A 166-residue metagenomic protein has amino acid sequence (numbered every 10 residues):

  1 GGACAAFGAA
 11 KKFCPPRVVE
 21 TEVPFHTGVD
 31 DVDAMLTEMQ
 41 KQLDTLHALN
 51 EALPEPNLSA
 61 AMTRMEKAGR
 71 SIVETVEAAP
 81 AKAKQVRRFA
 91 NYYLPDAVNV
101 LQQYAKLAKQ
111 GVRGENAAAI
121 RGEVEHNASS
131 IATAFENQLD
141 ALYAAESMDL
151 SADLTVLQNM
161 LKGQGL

Functional and structural regions predicted by a protein language model:
A5-A79: Membrane-proximal, non-transmembrane interface segments of integral membrane proteins
A60-E74, Q85-L166: Soluble C-terminal extramembrane regulatory/interaction domains of multi-pass membrane proteins
